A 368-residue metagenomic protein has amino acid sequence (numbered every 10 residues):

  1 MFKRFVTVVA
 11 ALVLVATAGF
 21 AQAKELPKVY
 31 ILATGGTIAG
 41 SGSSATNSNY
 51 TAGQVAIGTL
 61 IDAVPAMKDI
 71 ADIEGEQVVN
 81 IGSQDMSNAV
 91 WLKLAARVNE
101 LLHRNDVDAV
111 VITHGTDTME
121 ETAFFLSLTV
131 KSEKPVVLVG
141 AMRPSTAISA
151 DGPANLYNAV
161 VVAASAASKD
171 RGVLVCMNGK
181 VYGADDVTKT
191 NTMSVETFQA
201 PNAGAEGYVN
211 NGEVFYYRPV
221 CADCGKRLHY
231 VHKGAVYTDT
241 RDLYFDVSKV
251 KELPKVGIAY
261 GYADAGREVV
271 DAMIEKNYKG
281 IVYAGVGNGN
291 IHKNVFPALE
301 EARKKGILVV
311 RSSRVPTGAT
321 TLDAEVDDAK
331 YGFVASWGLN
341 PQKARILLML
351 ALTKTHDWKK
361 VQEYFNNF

Functional and structural regions predicted by a protein language model:
M1-V9: Bacterial N-terminal signal peptides that target proteins for export
V8-T17: Bacterial N-terminal signal peptides
Q22-E100, P297: ATP/NTP phosphate-donor binding region
L26, L32, A56, L60-P65 (+3 more regions): Accessory alpha-helical/coil subdomains and C-terminal extensions that flank or cap enzyme catalytic cores
A45-Q54, T118, F124-V137, G152-N158 (+2 more regions): A glycine- and small-aliphatic-rich helix-loop capping segment at beta-alpha/alpha-beta transitions that lines
I112-K134, I291-E300: Short Gly/Thr/Asp-enriched flexible loops that form oxyanion-binding sites at enzyme active sites
V139-R218: Internal gly/pro-rich beta-alpha loop/helix module that stabilizes soluble enzyme cofactors or their anionic handles
N288-F368: C-terminal non-catalytic interaction/assembly regions of soluble proteins
